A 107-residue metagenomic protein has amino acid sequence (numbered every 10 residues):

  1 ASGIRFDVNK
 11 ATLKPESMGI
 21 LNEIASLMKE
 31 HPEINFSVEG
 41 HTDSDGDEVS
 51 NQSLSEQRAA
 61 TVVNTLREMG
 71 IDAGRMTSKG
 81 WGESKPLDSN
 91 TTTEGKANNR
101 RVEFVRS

Functional and structural regions predicted by a protein language model:
A1-D7: Acidic/histidine-rich, surface-exposed loop or edge segments in extracytoplasmic proteins
K10-M18, K29-I34, E39-S107: Periplasmic OmpA-like peptidoglycan-binding domain that tethers envelope proteins to the cell wall
